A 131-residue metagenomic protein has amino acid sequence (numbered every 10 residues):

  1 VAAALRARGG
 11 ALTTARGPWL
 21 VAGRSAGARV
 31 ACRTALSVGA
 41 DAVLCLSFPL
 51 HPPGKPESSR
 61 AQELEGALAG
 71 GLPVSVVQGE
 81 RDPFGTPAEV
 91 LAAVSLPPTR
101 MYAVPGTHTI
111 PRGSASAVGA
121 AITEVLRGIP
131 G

Functional and structural regions predicted by a protein language model:
V1-P18, R60-E63: Serine-hydrolase catalytic machinery in alpha/beta-hydrolase-like enzymes
P18-G23, L46: Short beta-strand immediately N-terminal to the catalytic nucleophile in serine-hydrolase-like folds
G23-A31: Gly/Ala-rich beta-loop-alpha elbow adjacent to hydrolase catalytic centers
L44-P53, G79-R81, G106: Active-site nucleophile loop of the alpha/beta-hydrolase fold
A67-Q78, D82: Short beta-strand/loop motif that positions the catalytic acidic residue of the alpha/beta-hydrolase fold
P83-E89: Conserved alpha/beta-hydrolase "acid-adjacent" motif
L96-T109: Catalytic histidine neighborhood in serine/cysteine hydrolases with alpha/beta-hydrolase-type architecture
T107-A117: Catalytic histidine-centered segment of alpha/beta-hydrolase-like enzymes
